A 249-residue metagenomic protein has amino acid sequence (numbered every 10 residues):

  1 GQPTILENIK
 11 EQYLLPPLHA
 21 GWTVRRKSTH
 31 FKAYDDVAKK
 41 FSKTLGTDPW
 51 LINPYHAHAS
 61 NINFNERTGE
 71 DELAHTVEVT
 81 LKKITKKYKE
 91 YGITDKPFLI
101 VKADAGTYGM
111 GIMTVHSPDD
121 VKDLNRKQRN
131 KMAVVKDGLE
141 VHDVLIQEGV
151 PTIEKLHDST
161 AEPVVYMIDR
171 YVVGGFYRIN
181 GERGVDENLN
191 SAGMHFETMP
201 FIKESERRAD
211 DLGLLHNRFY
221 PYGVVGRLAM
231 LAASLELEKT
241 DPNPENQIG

Functional and structural regions predicted by a protein language model:
G1-D95: Conserved N-proximal alpha/beta basic substrate-recognition cap immediately N-terminal to, or forming the N-lobe
E11-P17, A59-S60, A103-G106, V185 (+1 more regions): Short acidic (Asp/Glu) and glycine-rich catalytic loops that position anionic groups and cofactors
W22-T29, T44-D48, R129-V134, G175-G181 (+2 more regions): Short C-terminal domain-edge/linker segments immediately following a structured domain
K32-F41, H56-N63, G138-Q147, G184-A192 (+1 more regions): Noncatalytic linker/hinge segments flanking ATPase motor cores
S42-I52, N65-T68, H157-S159, M167-I179 (+1 more regions): Amphipathic, soluble alpha/beta structural segments
N53-A59, P97, K102-D104, E245-I248: A glycine-rich phosphate-binding loop feature that marks nucleotide/adenosyl-phosphate handling sites
T76-F98, A105-M110, H116-M199: Phosphate-binding site of ATP-dependent enzymes
Y171, N180-G249: C-terminal active-site "lid" helix and adjoining low-complexity regulatory extension at the edge of ATP-using catalytic
